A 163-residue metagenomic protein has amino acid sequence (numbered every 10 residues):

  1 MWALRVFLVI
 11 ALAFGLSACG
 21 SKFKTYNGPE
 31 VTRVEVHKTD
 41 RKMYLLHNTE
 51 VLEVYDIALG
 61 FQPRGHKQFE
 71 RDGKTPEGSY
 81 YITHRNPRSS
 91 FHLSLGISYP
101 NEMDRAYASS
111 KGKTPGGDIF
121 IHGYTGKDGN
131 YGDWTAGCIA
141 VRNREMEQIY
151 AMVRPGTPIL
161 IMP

Functional and structural regions predicted by a protein language model:
M1-F7: Bacterial N-terminal signal peptides that target proteins for export
G15-A18: C-terminal motif of bacterial Sec signal peptides marking the signal peptidase cleavage site
G20-T32, L59-T83, R105-Y107, N143-R144: N-terminal post-signal-peptidase region of extra-cytosolic proteins
F23, H84-P163: Exported/periplasmic cell-wall-interacting domains
N27-P29, V36-K38, E50, T75 (+1 more regions): Short, surface-exposed loop/turn motifs at beta-strand boundaries within globular domains
R33, V54-D56, S79, D118 (+1 more regions): Well-ordered beta-strand positions in beta-sheet-rich domains
V34-E70: Post-signal-peptide N-terminal segment of Sec-exported extracytoplasmic proteins
